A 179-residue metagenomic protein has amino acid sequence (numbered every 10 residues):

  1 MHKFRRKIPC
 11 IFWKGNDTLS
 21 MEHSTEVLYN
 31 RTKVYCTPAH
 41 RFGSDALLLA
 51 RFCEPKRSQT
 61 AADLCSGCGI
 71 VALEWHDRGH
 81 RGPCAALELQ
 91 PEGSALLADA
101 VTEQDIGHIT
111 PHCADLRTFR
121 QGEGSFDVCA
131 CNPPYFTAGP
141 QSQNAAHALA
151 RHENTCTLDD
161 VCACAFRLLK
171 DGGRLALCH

Functional and structural regions predicted by a protein language model:
R5-R6: Basic polycationic patches enriched in arginine
L19-K56: Class I SAM-dependent transferase core
A39-F42, C156-H179: Conserved Class I SAM-dependent methyltransferase catalytic core
R51-E123, V128-C131, T137-S142: Conserved SAM/SAH cofactor-binding pocket of Class I
P133-D160, C164-R167: Mobile active-site "lid"/loop adjacent to the S-adenosyl-L-methionine
